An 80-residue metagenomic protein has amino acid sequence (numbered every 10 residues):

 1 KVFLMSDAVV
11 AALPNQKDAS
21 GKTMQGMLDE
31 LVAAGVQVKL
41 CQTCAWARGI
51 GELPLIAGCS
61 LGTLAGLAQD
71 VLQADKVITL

Functional and structural regions predicted by a protein language model:
K1, D18, G49-E52: A broad "ordered helical/assembly scaffold" signature
K1-S6, V38-Q42: Short internal beta-strands
F3, A8-K22: N-terminal beta-loop-helix "entrance" segment that forms/cooperates in small-molecule cofactor or anionic ligand
A11-L13, A47-I50: Short active-site-adjacent structural elements
D18-A47: A glycine-rich helix N-cap at a beta->alpha junction
R48-L80: C-terminal structural segments of small proteins and small subunits
